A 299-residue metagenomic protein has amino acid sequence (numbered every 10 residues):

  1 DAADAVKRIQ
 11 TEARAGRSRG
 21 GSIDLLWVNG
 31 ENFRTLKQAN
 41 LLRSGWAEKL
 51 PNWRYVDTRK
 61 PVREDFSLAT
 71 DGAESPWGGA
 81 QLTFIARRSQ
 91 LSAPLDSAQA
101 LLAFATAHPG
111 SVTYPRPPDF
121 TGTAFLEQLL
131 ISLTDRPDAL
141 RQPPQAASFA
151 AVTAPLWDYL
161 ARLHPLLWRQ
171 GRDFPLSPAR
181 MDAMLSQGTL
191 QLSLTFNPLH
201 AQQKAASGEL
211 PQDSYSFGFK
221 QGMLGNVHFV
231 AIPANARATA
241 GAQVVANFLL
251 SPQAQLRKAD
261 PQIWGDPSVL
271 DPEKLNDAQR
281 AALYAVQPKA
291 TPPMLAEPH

Functional and structural regions predicted by a protein language model:
A2-D4, I23, W27-A179: Extracytoplasmic ligand-binding site segments that recognize negatively charged/polar headgroups
V6-S22, R34-A39, A179-T189: Short helices/loops that flank or line small-molecule/ion binding pockets
E12-G20, P137-L140, A206-G208: Alpha-helix termini
S18-G21, T35, F66-A69, S75-G79 (+5 more regions): Extracellular/periplasmic catalytic domains that process cell-envelope and extracellular macromolecules
S22-W27, Q191-F196: Paired acidic/hydrophobic, glycine-rich loop segments that form the ligand-binding mouth/hinge of periplasmic-binding
F33-T35, L192-P211: A ligand-binding cleft/hinge motif common to bilobed small-molecule-binding domains
F66-S67, A80, Y159-L166, L210-A231: Periplasmic-binding protein-like
M223-L224, H228-E297: Mature extracytoplasmic/periplasmic domains
